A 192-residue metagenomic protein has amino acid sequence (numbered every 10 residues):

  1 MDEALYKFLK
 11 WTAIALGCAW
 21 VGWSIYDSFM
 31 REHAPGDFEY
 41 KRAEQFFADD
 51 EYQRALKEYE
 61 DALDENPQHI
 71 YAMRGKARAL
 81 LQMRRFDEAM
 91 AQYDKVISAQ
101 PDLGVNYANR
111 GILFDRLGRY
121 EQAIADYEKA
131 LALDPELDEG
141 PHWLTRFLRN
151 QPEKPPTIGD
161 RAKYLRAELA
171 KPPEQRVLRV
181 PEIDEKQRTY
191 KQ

Functional and structural regions predicted by a protein language model:
D2-A19, D138-Q192: Terminal, low-structured helical/coil segments at or just beyond the last alpha-helical repeat
F29-Q68, G75, Q82: Alpha-helical segment of the N-proximal tetratricopeptide repeat
P35-D37, I70-Y71, G104-V105, D138-E139: Helix-start (N-cap) detector for alpha-helical repeat units in TPR-like alpha-solenoids, especially tetratricopeptide
K41, G75, N109, W143-L144 (+1 more regions): Canonical tetratricopeptide repeat
A48, E60-D64, D94-S98, K129-A132: Conserved structural position within tetratricopeptide repeats
